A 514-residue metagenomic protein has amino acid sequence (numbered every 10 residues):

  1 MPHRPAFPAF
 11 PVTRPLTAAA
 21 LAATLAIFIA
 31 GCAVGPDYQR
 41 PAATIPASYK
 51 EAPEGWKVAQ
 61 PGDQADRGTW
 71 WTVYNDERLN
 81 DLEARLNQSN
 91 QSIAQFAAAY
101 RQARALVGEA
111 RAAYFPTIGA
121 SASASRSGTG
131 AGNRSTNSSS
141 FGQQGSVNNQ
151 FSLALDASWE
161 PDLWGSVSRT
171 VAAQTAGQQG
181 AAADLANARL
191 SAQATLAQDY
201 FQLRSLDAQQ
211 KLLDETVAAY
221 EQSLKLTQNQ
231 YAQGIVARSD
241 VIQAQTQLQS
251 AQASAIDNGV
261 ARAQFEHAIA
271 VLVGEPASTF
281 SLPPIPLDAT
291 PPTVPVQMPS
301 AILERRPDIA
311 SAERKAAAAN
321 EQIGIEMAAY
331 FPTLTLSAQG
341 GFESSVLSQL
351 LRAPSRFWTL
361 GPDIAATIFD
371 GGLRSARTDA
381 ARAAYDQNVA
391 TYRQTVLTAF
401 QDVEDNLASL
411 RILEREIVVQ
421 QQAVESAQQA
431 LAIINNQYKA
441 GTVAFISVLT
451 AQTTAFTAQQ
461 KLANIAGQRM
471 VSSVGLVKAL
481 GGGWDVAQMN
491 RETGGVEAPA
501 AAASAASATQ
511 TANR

Functional and structural regions predicted by a protein language model:
P2-R4, V12, L16-A20, T24-Q88 (+7 more regions): Terminal intrinsically disordered/low-complexity segments used for targeting and assembly
A33-A197, L334-A338, G361, G371-T378: Short flexible linkers and secondary-structure junctions
A94-Q95, R111-A112, P161-R189, E215 (+8 more regions): Sec/SRP-type N-terminal targeting helices
S121-S127, S158, D184, L206 (+5 more regions): Outer-membrane beta-barrel pore domains and translocons
G145-N149, P354-R356, T457: Short sequence motifs at beta-strands and strand-loop junctions characteristic of Gram-negative outer-membrane
V167, A183-M298, S409, L413 (+4 more regions): Periplasmic alpha-helical coiled-coil/stalk elements that build and connect Gram-negative outer-membrane
Y231-I235, Y438-T442, A479-G483: A short glycine-centered flexible hinge/capping loop motif at secondary-structure junctions
